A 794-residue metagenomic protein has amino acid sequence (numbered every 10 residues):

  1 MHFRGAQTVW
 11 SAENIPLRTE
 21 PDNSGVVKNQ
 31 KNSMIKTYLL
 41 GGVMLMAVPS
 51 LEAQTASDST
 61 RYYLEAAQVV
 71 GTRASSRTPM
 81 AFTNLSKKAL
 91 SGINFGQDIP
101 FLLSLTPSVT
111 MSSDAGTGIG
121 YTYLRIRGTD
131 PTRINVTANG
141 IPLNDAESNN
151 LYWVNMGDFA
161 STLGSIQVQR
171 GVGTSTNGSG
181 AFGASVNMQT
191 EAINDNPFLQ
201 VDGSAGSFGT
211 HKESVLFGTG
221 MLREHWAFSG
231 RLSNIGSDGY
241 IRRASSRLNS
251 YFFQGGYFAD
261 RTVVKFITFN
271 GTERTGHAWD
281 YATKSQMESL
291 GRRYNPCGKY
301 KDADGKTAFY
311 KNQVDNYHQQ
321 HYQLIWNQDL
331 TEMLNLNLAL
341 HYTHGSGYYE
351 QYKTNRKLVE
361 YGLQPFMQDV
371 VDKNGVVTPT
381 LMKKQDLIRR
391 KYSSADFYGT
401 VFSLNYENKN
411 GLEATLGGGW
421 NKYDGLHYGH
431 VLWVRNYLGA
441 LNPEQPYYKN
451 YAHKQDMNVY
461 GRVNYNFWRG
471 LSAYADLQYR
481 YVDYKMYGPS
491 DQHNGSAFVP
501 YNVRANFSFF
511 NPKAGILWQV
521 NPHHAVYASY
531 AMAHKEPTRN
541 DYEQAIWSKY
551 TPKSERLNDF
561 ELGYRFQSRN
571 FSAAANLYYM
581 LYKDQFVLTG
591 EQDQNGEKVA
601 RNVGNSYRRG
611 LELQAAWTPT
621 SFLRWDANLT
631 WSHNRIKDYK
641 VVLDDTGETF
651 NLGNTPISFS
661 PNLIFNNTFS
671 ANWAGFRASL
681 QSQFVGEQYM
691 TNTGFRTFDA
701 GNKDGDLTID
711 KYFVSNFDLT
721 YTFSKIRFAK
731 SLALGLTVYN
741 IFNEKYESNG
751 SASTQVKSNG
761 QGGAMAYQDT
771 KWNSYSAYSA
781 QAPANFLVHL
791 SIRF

Functional and structural regions predicted by a protein language model:
R61-F95, Y123: N-terminal periplasmic "start-of-domain" segments of outer-membrane beta-barrel proteins
P100-P142, G164: Extracytoplasmic beta-strand/coil segments of soluble accessory domains associated with Gram-negative outer-membrane
P142-R170, Q189, Q286: Short acidic/polar hinge/loop motifs at secondary-structure boundaries that mediate gating or recognition
Q200, A205-G236, I241-A278, Y317 (+2 more regions): Transmembrane beta-barrel wall of Gram-negative outer-membrane proteins
D329, M333-H341, L517-Q519, A525-A531 (+4 more regions): Membrane-embedded beta-barrel scaffold of Gram-negative outer-membrane proteins
T415-N521, E536, D541-Y542, W547 (+1 more regions): Signature of Gram-negative outer-membrane beta-barrel scaffolds
R469, Y579-L581, R601-G694, S791: Gram-negative outer-membrane beta-barrel transporters
Q683-F695, Y721-F794: C-terminal beta-signal and adjacent terminal beta-strands/loops of Gram-negative outer-membrane beta-barrel proteins
